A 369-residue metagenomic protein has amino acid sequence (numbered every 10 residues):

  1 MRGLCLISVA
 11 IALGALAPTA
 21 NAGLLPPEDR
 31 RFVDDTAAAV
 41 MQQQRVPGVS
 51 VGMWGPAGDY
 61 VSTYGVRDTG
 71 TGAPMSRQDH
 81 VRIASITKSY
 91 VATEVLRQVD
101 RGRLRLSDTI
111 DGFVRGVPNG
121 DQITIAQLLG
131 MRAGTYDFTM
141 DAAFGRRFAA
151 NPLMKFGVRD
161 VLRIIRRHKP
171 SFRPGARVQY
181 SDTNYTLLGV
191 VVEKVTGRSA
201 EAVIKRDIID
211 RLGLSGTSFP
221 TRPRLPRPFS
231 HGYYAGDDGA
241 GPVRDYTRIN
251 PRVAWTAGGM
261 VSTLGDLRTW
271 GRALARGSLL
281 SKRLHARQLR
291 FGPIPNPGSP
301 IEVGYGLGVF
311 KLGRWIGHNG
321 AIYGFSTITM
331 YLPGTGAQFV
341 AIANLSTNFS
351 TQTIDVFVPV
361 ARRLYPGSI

Functional and structural regions predicted by a protein language model:
M1-A22: Secretory targeting and sorting signals
P26-V81, R103: Short, conserved catalytic-motif segment at the N-terminal edge
A37, A57, K88-V91, V95 (+7 more regions): Residue-level preference for non-acidic, small/hydrophobic
Q44-P47, G70-L128, F172-S181, W255-G258 (+2 more regions): Short active-site loop at a secondary-structure junction that contains or immediately precedes the catalytic residue(s)
V49-M53, F310, T329: Short beta-strand scaffold segments in enzyme catalytic cores
D59-V61, D68, D121-Y323: Short, surface-exposed loop or secondary-structure junction motifs that flank catalytic or metal-binding residues
P293, E302, T347-I369: Short, gly/Ser/Thr-rich active-site loops of penicillin-recognizing serine hydrolases
S326-S346: Short, well-ordered beta-strand elements
